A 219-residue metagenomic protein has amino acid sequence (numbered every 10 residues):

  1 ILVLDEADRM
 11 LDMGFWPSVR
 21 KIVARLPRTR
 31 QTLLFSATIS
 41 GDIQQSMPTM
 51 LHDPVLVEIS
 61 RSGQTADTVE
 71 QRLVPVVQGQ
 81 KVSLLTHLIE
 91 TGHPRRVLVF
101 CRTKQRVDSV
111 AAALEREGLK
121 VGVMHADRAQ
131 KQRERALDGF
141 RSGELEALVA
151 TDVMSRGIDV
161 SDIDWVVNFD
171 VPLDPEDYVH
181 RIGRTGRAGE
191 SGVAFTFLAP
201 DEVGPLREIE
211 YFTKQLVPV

Functional and structural regions predicted by a protein language model:
I1-V219: Conserved helicase RecA-like core
